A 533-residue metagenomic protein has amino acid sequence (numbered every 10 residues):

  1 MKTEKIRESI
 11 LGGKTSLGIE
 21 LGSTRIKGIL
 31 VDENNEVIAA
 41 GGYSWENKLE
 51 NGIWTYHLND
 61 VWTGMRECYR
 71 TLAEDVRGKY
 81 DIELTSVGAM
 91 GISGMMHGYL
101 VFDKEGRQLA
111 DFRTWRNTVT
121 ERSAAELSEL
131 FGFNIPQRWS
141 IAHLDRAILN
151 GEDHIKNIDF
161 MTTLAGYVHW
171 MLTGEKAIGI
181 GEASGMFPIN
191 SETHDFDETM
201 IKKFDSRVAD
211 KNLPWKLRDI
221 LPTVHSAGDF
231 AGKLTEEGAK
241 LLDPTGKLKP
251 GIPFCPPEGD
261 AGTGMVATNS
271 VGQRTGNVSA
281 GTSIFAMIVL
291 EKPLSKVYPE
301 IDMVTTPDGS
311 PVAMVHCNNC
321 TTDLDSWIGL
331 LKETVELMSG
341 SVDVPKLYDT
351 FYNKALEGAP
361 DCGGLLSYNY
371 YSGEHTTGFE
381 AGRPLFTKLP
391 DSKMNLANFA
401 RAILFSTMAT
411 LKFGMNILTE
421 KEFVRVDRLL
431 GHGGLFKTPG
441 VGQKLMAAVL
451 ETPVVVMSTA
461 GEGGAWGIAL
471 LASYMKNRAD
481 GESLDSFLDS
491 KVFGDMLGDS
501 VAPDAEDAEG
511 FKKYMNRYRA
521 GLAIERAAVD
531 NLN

Functional and structural regions predicted by a protein language model:
M1-D111, A125, N157, R218 (+6 more regions): N-terminal glycine/serine-rich phosphate-binding loop of ATP-dependent small-molecule kinases, especially carbohydrate
K2-L11, L17-G18, R122-R138, A142-I178 (+3 more regions): Active-site core segments that coordinate phosphate-bearing ligands/cofactors across diverse enzyme families
G42, T114, S500: Conserved beta-strand positions that form and line the central face of beta-propeller blades
Y43-W45, S226, P503: Active-site donor-binding loop signature of nucleotide-sugar glycosyltransferases
W54, L58, W62-M65, I92 (+4 more regions): Generic structural signal for well-ordered secondary structure
R77-T114, N134-P136, H169-G181, G185-N190 (+1 more regions): Short beta-strand-loop/turn "lid" adjacent to the catalytic site in phosphate-handling enzymes
N117: Carbohydrate-associated surface elements
